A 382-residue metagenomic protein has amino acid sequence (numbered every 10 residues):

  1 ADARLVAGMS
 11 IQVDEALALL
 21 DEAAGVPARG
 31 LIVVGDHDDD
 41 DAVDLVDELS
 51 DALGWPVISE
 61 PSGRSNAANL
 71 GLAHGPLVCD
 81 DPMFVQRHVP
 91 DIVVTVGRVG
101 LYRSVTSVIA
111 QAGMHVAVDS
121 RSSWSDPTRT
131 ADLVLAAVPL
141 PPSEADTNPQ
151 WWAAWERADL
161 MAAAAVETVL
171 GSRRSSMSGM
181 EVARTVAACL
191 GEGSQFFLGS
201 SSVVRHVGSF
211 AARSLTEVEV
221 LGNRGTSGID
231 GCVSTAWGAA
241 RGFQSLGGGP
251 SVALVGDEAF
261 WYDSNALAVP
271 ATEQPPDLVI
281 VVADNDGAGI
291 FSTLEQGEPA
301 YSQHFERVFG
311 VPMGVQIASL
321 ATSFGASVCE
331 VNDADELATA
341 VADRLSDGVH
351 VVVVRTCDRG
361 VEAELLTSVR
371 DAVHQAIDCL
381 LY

Functional and structural regions predicted by a protein language model:
A1-A3, H115-E156: Terminal amphipathic helices with adjacent charged low-complexity linkers/tails
A1-G25: Conformationally flexible catalytic loops at phosphate/diphosphate-handling active centers
A16-G30, L49, T185-E192, A240-G248 (+1 more regions): Glycine-rich phosphate/diphosphate-binding loops that line cofactor/substrate pockets in enzymes
R29, D91-I92, Q195, P250-V252: Structural motif
V34-S120, W124-P127, S214-L246, W261-A268 (+1 more regions): Glycine-rich, anion-gripping cofactor-binding loops and their flanking helix/strand elements in enzyme active sites
G71-D81, D132-A145, M313, V328-D333: Short acidic-hydrophobic, aromatic-tinged amphipathic segments that line or gate anion-handling sites
A158-G248: Active-site diphosphate/adenylate-binding microenvironment
H206, A211-L381: Thiamine diphosphate
